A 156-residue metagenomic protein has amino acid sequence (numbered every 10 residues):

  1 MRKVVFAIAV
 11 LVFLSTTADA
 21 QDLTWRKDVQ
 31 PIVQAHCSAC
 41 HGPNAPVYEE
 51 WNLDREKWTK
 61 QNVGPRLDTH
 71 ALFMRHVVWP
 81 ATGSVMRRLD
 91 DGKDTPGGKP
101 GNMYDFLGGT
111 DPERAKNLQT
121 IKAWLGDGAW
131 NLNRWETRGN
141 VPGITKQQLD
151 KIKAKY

Functional and structural regions predicted by a protein language model:
V4-L14: Sec-dependent N-terminal signal peptides
L14-A20: Sec/Tat signal peptide C-region and signal peptidase I cleavage site
Q21-Y156: Aromatic- and Gly/Pro-enriched helix-to-coil junctions and flexible linker segments
